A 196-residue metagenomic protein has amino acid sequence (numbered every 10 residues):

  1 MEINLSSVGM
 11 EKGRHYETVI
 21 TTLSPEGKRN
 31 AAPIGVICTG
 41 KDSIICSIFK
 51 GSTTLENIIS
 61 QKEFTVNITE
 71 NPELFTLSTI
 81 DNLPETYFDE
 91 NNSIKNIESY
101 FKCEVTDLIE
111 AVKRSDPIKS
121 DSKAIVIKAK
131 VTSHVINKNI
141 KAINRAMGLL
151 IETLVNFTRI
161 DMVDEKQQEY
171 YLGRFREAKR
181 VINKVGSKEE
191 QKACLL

Functional and structural regions predicted by a protein language model:
M1-L196: Basic, polyanion-binding surface patches
